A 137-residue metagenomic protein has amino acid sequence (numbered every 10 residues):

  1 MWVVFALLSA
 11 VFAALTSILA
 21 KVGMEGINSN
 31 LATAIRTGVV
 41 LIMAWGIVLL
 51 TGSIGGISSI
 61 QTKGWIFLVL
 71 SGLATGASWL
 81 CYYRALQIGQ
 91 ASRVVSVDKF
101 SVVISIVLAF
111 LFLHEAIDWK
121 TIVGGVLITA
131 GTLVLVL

Functional and structural regions predicted by a protein language model:
M1-L8, E25-I27, L41-F67, W79-I88 (+1 more regions): Membrane-interface interhelical linkers
V4, L8-V11, I35-V39, I66 (+3 more regions): Hydrophobic residues within alpha-helical transmembrane segments of multi-pass solute transporters/permease subunits
A10, A14, I18, W45 (+3 more regions): Hydrophobic/small/kink-forming positions within alpha-helical transmembrane segments of polytopic membrane proteins
L15-V40: Juxtamembrane helix-loop-helix junctions in multi-pass membrane proteins
G23, A32, A85, L111-L113: Hydrophobic/aromatic residues within transmembrane alpha-helices of multi-pass small-molecule transporters
A44, K120-V136: Hydrophobic transmembrane alpha-helices of multi-pass small-molecule transport proteins
V102-I122: C-terminal transmembrane-helix exit sites in multi-pass transporters
